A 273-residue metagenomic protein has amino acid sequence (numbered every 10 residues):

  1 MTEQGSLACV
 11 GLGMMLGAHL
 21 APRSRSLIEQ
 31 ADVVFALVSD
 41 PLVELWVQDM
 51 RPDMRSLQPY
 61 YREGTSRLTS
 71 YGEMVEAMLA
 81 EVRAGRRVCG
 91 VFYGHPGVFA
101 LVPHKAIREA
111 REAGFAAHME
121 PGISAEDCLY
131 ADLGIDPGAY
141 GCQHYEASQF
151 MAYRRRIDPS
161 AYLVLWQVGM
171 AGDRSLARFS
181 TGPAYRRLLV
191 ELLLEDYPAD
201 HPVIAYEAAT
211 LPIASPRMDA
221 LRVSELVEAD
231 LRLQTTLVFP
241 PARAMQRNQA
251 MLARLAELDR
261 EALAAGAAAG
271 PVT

Functional and structural regions predicted by a protein language model:
M1-A18, P22-E120, T235-T236, R260-T273: Class I S-adenosyl-L-methionine
T2-V10, V33, A116-T273: Beta-strand/loop-alpha-helix module characteristic of Rossmann-like adenine-cofactor folds
